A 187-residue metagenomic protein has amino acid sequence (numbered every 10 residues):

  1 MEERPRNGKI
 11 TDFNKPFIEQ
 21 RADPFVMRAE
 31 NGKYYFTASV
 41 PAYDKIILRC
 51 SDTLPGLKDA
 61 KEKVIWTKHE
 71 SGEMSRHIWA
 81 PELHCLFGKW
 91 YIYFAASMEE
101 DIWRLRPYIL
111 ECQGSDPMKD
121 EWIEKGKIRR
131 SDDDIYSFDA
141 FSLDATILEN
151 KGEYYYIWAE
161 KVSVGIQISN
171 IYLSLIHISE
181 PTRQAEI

Functional and structural regions predicted by a protein language model:
P5-D12, L54-E62, G114-K125, S179 (+1 more regions): Beta-strand initiation motifs
P16-E19, Y136-F138: Surface loop/turn motifs at the tips and blade-to-blade linkers of beta-strand repeat domains
P24-A42, W79-W103, I109-L110, E124 (+1 more regions): Hydrophobic core segments of beta-strands in well-ordered, beta-rich domains
T37-K63: Beta-propeller domains
S51, R106-S115, N170-I176: Beta-propeller blade signature
L57-K89, A96-S97: Blade-loop segments of beta-propeller domains
K63-M74, G126-S137, R183: Surface-exposed loop and turn segments in beta-propeller and other repeat-based domains that flank or scaffold
L173-I187: Residue-level detector of conserved catalytic or cofactor/ligand-binding positions in enzyme active sites
